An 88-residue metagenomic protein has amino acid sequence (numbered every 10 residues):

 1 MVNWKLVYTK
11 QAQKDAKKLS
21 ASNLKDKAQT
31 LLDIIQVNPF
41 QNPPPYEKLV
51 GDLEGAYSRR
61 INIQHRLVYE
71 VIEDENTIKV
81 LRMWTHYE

Functional and structural regions predicted by a protein language model:
V2-K18, S22-T30, V50, R59-R66 (+1 more regions): Enriched for short, Lys/Arg-rich terminal
D33-R59: A short, surface-exposed loop/turn module that caps and links secondary-structure elements
